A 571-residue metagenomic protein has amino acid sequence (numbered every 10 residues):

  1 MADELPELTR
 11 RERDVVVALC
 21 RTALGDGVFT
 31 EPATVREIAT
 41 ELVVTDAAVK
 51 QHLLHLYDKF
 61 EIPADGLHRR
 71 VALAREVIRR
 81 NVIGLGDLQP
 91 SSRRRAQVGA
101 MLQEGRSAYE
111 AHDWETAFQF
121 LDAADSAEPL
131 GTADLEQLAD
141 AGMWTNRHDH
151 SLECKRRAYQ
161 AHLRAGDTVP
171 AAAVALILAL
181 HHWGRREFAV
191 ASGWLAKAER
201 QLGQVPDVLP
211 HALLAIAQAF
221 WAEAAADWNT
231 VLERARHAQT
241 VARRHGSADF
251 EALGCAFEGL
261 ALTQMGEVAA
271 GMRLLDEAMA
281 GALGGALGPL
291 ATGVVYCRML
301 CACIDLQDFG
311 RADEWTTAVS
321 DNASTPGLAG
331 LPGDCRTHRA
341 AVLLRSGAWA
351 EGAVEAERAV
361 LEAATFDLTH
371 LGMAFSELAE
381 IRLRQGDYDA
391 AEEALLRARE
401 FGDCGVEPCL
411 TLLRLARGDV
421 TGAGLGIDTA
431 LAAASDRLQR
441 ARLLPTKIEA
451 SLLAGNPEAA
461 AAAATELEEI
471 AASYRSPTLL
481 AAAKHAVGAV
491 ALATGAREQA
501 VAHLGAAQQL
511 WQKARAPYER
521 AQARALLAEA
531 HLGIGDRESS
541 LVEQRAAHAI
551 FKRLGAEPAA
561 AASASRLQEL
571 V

Functional and structural regions predicted by a protein language model:
M1-D3, L88-A100, A564-V571: Intrinsically disordered or compositionally simple regulatory linkers and C-terminal tails in signal-transduction
D3-L54, A493, A502, L526 (+2 more regions): Helix-turn-helix DNA-binding segment
Y57-R94, A564: Basic, Lys/Arg-enriched C-terminal extension of HTH/homeodomain DNA-binding domains
I83-A100, S126-A133, D167-T168, D207-H211 (+3 more regions): Intrinsically disordered, charged and Pro/Gly-enriched terminal/linker segments that flank large helical-solenoid
Q97-F120, W144: Alpha-helical segment of the N-proximal tetratricopeptide repeat
L102-S107, T132-T145, R156-R157, P170-R185 (+3 more regions): Non-membrane alpha-helical segments in proteins
R106-Y109, T116, L130, G142 (+10 more regions): Helix-coil-helix junctions within alpha-helical repeat/solenoid scaffolds
A158-D167: Blade-loop segments of beta-propeller domains
